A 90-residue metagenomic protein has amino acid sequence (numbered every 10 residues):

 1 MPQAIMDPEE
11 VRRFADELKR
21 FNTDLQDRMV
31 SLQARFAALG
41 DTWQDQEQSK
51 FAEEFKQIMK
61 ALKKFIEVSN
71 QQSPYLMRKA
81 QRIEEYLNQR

Functional and structural regions predicted by a protein language model:
M1-R90: N-terminal secretion-targeting helices of virulence/extracellular proteins, encompassing both classical Sec signal
